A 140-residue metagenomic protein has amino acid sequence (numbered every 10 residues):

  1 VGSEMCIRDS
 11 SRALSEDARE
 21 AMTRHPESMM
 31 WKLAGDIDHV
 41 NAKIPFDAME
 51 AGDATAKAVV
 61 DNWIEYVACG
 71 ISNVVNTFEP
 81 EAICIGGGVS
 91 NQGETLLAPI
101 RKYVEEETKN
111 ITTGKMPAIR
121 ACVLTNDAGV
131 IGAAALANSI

Functional and structural regions predicted by a protein language model:
V1-I7: Short, small-residue-biased leader/transition segments that mark boundaries at the very start of proteins
R8-I140: ATP-binding/phosphotransfer module of carbohydrate and carboxylate kinases, centering on a glycine-rich
